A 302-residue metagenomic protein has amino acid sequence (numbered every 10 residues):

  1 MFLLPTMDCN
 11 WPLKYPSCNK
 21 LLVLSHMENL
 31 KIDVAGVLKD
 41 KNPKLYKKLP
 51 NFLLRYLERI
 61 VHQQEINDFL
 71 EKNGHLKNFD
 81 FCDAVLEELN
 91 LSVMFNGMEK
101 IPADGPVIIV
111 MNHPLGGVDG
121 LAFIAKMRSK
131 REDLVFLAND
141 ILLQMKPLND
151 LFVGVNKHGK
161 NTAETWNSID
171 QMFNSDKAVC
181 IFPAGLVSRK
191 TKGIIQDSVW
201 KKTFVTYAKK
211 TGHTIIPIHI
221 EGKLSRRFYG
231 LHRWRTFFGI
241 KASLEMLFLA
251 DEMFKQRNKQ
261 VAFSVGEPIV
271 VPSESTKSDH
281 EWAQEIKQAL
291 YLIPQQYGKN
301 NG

Functional and structural regions predicted by a protein language model:
V23-V110, G120-A122, S129-R131, N149 (+1 more regions): Membrane-anchoring hydrophobic helices of lipid-metabolizing enzymes
E28-L38, T165-G302: Non-catalytic C-terminal accessory region of glycerolipid acyltransferases and related lyso-lipid remodeling enzymes
E71, A84-N90, V155-N161, G193-I194: Short, flexible loop segments at the rims of nucleotide/cofactor-binding pockets, characterized by
V110, L148-K157, A184-K192: Short, basic, glycine/proline-bearing loop/turn elements
R128, E132-N174: Conserved nucleotide-cofactor-binding alpha/beta core module
